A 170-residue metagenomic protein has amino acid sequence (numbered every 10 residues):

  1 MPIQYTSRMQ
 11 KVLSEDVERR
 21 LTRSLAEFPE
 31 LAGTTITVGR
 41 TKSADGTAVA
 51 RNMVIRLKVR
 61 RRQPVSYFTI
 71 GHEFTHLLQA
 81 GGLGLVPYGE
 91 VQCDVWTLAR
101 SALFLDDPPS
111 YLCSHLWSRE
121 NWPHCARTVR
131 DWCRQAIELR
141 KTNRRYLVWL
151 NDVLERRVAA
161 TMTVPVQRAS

Functional and structural regions predicted by a protein language model:
M1-Q63: Auxiliary, metal-adjacent structural segments of Zn-dependent hydrolase domains
A44, P64-F68, H124: Short, surface-exposed beta-strand/loop "edge" segments at domain boundaries and coil↔beta transitions
V54-I70, G82-Y88: Short pre-active-site segment immediately N-terminal to the catalytic Zn-binding motif
R62, F104-S170: Long, well-structured alpha-helical subdomains associated with metal-dependent extracellular/ecto-lumenal hydrolases
Y67, V95-A99, V129, C133: Extended low-polarity, hydrophobic cluster-rich segments
F68-G81, C93-D94: Active-site recognition of the HExxH zinc-binding catalytic motif
L77, G81, A99-F104: Active-site catalytic microenvironments for nucleophilic, acid-base chemistry
Y88-L103: An active-site-proximal "capping" alpha-helix that borders the catalytic cofactor pocket
